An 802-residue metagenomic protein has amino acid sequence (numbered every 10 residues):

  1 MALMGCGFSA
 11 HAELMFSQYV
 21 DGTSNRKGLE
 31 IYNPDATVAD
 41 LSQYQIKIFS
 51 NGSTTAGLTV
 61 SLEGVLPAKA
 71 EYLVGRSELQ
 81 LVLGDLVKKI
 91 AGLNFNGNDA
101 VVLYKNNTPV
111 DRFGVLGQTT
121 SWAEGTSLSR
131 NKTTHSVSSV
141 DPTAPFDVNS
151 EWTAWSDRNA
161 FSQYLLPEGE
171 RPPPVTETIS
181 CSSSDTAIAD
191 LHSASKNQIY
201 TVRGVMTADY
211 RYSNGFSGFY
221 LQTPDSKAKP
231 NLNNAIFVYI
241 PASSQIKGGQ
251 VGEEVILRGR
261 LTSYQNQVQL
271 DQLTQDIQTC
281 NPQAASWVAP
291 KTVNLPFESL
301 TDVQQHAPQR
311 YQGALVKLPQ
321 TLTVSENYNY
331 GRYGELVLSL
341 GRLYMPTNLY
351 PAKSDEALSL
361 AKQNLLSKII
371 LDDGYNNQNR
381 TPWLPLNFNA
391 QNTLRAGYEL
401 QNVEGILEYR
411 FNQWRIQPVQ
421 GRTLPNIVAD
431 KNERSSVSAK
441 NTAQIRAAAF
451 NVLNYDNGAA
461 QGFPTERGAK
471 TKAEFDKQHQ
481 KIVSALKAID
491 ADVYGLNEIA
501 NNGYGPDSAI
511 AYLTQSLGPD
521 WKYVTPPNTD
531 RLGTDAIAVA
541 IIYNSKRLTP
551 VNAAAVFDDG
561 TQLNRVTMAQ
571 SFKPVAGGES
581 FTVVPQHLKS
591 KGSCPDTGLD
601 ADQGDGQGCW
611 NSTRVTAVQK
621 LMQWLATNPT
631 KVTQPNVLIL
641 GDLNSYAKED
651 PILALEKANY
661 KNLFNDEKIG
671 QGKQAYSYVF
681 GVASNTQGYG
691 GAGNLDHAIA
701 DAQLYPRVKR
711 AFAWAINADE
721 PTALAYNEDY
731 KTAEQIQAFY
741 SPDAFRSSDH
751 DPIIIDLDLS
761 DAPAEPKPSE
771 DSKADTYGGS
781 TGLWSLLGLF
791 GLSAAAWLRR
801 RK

Functional and structural regions predicted by a protein language model:
G7-S9: N-terminal signal peptide c-region/cleavage motif recognized by signal peptidases
H11-A68, Y72-T186, H192-A194, D276-A285 (+4 more regions): Intrinsically disordered, low-complexity linkers and terminal tails enriched in Ser/Thr/Pro/Gly with interspersed basic
Y32-T37, T207-D209, T323-S325, V575: Short solvent-exposed strand-capping/beta-turn motif centered on an Asx-Ser/Thr pair
T37-K47, G215-S217, S325-E335, F581 (+1 more regions): Short, hydrophobic/aromatic beta-strand segments
L66-P67, L79-V82, N96, V115-A123 (+9 more regions): Divalent cation-coordinating acidic motifs and surrounding scaffolds that mediate Ca2+/Mg2+/Mn2+/Zn2+-dependent binding
L116-S121, N159-A469, A473-V483, S516 (+5 more regions): Extended non-catalytic accessory segments flanking core domains
D775-S785: Juxtamembrane/start-of-transmembrane alpha-helix segments at the extracytoplasmic/lumenal side of membrane anchors
L783-R801: A cross-kingdom C-terminal cell-surface attachment/processing module
